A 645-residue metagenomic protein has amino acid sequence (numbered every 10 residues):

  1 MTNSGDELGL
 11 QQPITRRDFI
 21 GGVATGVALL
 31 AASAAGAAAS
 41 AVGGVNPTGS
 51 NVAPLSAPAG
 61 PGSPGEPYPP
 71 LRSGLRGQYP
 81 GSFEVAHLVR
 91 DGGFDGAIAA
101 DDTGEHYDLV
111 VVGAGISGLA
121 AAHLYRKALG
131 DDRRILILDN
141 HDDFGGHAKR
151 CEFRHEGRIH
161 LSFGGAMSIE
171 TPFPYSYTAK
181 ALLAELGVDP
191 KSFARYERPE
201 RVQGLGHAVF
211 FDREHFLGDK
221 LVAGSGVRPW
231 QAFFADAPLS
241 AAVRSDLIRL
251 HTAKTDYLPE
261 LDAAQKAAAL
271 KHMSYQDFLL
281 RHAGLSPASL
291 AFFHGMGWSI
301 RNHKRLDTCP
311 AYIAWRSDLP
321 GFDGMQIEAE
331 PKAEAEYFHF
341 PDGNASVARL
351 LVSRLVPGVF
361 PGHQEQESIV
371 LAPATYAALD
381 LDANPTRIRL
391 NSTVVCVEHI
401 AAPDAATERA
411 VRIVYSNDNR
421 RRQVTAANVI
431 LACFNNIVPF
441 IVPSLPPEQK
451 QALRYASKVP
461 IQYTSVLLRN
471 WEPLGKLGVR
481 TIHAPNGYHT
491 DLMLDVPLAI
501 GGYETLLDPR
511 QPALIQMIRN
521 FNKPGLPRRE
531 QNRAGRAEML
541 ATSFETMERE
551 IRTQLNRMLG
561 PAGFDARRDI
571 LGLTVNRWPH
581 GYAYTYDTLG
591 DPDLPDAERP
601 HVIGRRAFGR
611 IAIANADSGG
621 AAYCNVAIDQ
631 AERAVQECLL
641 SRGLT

Functional and structural regions predicted by a protein language model:
M1-I14: N-terminal secretory signal peptides
T48-I98, E152, A208, E214 (+4 more regions): Conserved flavin/dinucleotide-binding core of flavoenzymes
P64-G74, G145-Y177, P310-E330: Glycine-rich active-site loop/strand segments that organize a redox cofactor
T103-G115: Beta1/beta-strand and adjacent pyrophosphate-binding region of the FAD-binding site in flavoprotein oxidoreductases
R126-C151: Glycine-rich FAD pyrophosphate-binding loop
E156-D246: Dinucleotide-binding Rossmann-like beta1-alpha1 core, especially the glycine-rich loop that anchors the ADP
H251-S392, I400-A405: Active-site/ligand-binding neighborhood in enzyme catalytic cores
D382, T386, L390-Q516, N520: Mid-domain catalytic core of redox enzymes that form a hydrophobic substrate pocket/lid adjacent to a catalytic redox
